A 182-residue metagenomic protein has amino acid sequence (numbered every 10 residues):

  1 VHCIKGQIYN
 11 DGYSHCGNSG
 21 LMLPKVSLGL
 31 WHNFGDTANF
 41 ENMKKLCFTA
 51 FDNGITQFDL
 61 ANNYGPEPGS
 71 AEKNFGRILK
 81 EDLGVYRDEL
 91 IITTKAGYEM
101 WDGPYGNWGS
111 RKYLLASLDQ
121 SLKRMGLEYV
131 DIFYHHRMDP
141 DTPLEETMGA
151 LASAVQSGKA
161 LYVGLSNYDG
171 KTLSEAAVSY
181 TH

Functional and structural regions predicted by a protein language model:
V1-L90, Q156: N-terminal binding-site loop/beta-alpha segment at the start of enzyme catalytic domains that lines or forms
Y13, C47, E72, G76-L79 (+3 more regions): Generic structural signal for well-ordered alpha-helices, preferentially at hydrophobic/aromatic core positions
N18-G35, T93-G106, Y129, Y134: N-terminal small/glycine-rich loop or linker at the start of catalytic domains across soluble metabolic enzymes
W31-N33, A61-N63, K95-E99, H135-M138 (+1 more regions): Active-site beta-loop-alpha junctions enriched in small/polar residues
N39-A50, G109-K123: Short, acidic/polar
I55, L127-V130, A160: A structural motif
T142-E145: Active-site-adjacent beta->alpha loops and helix N-cap segments on the catalytic face of soluble alpha/beta enzymes
T181-H182: Conserved small/polar residues in nucleotide/adenosyl-binding loops
